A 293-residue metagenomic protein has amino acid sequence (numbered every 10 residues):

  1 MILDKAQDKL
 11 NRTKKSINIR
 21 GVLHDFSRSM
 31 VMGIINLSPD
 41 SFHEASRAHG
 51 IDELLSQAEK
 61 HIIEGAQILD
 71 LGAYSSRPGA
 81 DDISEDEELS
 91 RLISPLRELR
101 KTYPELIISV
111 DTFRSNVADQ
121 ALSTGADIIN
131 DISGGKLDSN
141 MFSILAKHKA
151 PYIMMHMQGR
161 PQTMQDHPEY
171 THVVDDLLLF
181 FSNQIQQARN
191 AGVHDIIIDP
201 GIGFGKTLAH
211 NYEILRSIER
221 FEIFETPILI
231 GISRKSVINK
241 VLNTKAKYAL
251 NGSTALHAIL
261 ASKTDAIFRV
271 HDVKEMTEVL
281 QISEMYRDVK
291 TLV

Functional and structural regions predicted by a protein language model:
M1-S38, R189, R287-V293: N-terminal amphipathic alpha-helix/helix-capping segment at the start of soluble metabolic enzymes
L10, I19, F42-Q57, S76-E98 (+5 more regions): Active-site-adjacent loop and "lid" segments of alpha/beta metabolic enzymes
S29-M32, Y152, D195, P227: Structural motif
I35, G65, I129: Conserved hydrophobic/aromatic pocket- or pore-lining residues that grip, position, or stack substrates in active sites
S56-G72, K263: Catalytic domains of carbohydrate-active enzymes, especially glycoside hydrolases
G201: Acidic/histidine-rich, metal-coordinating catalytic segments
